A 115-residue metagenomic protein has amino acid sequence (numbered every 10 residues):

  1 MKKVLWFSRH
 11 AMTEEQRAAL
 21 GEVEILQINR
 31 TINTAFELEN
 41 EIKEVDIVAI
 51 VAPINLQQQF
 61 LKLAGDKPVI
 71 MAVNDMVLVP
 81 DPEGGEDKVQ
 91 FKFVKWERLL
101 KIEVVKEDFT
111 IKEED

Functional and structural regions predicted by a protein language model:
M1-A49, L56-D115: Long, low-complexity, Lys/Arg-enriched
